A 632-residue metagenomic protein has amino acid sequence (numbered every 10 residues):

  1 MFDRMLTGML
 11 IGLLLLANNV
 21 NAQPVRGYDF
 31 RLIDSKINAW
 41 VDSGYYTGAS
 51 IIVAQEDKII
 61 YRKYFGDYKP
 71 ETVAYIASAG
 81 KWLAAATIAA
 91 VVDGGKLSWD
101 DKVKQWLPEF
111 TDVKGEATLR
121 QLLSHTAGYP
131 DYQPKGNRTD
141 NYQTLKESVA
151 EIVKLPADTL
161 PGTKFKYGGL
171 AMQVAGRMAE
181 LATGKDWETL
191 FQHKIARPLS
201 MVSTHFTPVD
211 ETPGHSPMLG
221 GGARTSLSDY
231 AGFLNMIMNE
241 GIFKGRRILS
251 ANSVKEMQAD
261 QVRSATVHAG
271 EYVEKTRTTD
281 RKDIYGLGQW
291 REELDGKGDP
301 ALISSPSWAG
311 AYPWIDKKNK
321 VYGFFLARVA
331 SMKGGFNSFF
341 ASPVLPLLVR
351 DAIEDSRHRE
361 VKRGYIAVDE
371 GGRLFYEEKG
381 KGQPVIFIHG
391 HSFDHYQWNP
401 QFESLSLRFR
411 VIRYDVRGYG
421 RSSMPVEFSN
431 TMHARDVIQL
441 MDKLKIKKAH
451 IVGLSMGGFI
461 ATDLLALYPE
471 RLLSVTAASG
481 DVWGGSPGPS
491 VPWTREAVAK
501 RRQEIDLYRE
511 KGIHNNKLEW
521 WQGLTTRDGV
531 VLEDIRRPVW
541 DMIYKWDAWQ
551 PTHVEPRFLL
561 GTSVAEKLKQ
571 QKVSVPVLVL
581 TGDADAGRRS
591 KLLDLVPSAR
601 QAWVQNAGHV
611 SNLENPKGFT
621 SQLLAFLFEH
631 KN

Functional and structural regions predicted by a protein language model:
Q23-Y61, E180-K185, T189-H193, R197 (+1 more regions): Catalytic loop of the DD-peptidase/beta-lactamase superfamily, centered on the K-T-G motif and neighboring
L32, P70, Y75-A79, V91-P134 (+3 more regions): Active-site helix/loop module of the DD-peptidase/beta-lactamase fold, centered on the serine-lysine SxxK catalytic
I37-N38, I51, D57, A74-D100 (+3 more regions): Active-site SXXK
G372-S423: Conserved HGGG/HGGXW glycine-rich cap/lid loop of the alpha/beta-hydrolase fold
K379, R413-M456, S621: Active-site loop/oxyanion-hole signature of alpha/beta-hydrolase fold enzymes
A466, S474-R509: Flexible "cap/lid" loop of the alpha/beta hydrolase fold
G488, P492, L507-Q570: Conserved alpha/beta-hydrolase catalytic His-Asp/Glu region
K572, P576-A607: Conserved loop-alpha-helix segment in the C-terminal half of the alpha/beta-hydrolase fold that carries the catalytic
